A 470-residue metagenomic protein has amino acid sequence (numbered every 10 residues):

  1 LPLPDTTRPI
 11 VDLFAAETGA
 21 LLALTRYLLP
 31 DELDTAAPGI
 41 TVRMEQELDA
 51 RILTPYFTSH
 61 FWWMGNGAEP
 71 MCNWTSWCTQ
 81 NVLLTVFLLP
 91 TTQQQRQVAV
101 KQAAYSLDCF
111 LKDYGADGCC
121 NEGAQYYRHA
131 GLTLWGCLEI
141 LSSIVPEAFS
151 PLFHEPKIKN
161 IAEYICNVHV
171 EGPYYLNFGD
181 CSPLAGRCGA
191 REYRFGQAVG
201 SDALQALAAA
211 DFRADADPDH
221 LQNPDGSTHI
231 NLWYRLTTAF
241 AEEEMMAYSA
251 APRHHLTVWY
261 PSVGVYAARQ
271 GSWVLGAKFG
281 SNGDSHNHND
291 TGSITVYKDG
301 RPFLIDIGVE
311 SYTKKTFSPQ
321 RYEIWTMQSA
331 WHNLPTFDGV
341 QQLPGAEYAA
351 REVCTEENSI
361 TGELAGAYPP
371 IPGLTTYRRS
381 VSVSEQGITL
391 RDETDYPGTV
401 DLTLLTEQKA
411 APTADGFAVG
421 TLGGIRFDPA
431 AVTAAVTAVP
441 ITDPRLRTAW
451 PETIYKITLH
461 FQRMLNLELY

Functional and structural regions predicted by a protein language model:
P2-L13, G65-W77, N81, N121-W135 (+4 more regions): Carbohydrate-binding/catalytic loop surfaces
P2-Q125, A247-S249: Active-site lining segments of carbohydrate-active enzymes
L13, W77, H129, P261 (+2 more regions): Short, solvent-exposed loop/turn segments at the edges of secondary structure
A16, A216-G226, Y312-Y470: CBM-like, beta-strand-rich accessory domains located in the C-terminal region of large, secreted polysaccharide-active
L22-L29, P90, L138-V145, H169-P173 (+1 more regions): A generic secondary-structure signal for well-formed alpha-helical elements
G131-F303, A449-W450, I454, T458-H460: Carbohydrate-active enzyme catalytic cores, enriched for enzymes that act on polyanionic acidic polysaccharides
L176-D180, S293, L304-Q328: Aromatic/acidic polysaccharide-binding cleft in carbohydrate-active enzymes
A277, I305-I307, R426-P429: Short capping micro-motif at the N-terminus of alpha-helices
